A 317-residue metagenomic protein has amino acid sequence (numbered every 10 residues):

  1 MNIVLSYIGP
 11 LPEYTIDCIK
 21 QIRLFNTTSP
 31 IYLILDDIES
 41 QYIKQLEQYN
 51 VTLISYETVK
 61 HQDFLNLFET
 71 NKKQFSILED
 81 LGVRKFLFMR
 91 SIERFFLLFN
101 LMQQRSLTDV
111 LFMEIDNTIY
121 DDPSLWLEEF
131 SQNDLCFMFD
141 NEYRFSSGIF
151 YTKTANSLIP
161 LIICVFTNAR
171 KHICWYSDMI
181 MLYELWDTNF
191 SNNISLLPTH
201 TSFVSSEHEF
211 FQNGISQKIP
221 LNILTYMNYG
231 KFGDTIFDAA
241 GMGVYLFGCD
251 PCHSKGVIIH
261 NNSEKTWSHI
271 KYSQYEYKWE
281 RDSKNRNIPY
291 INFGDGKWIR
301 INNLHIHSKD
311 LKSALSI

Functional and structural regions predicted by a protein language model:
M1-D80, Q103, T154-P160, K278-I317: N-terminal anchoring/stem segment of glycosyltransferases
I19, R23, F99, L182-D187: Non-transmembrane alpha-helical segments in soluble domains of secreted/periplasmic/extracellular proteins
F25-T28, N100-L111, F130-Q132, K153-L158 (+1 more regions): Secondary-structure boundary elements
L81-L87: Surface-exposed cleft-lining segments at the edges of enzyme active sites
F88-F95, W175-I180: Conserved glycosyltransferase catalytic-site signature
R90-C136: GT-A fold catalytic core of metal-dependent nucleotide-sugar glycosyltransferases, centered on the diacidic
Y120-E184: Conserved catalytic core of nucleotide-sugar-dependent glycosyltransferases
I159-I317: Catalytic core and acceptor-binding pocket of nucleotide-sugar-dependent glycosyltransferases
